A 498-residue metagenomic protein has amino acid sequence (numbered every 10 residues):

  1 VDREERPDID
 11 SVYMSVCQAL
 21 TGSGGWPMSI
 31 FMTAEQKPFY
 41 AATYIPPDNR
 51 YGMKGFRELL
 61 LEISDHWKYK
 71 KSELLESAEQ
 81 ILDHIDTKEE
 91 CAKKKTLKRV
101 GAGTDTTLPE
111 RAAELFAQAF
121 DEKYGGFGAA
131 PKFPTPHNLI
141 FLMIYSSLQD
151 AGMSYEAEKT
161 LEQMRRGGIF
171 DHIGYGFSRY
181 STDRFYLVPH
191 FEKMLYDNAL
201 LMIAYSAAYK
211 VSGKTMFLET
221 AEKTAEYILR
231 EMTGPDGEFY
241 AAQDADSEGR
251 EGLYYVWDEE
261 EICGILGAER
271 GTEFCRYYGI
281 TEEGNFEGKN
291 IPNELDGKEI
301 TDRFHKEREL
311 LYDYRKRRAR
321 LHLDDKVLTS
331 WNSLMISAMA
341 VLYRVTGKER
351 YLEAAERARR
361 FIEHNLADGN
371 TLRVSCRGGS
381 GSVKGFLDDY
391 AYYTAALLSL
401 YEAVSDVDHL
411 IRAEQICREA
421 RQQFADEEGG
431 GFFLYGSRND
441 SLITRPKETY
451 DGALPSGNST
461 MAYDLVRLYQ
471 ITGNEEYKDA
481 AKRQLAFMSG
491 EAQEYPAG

Functional and structural regions predicted by a protein language model:
V1-A338, L342-V345, L485-G498: Replace the tail clause
Y145-Q149, A208-M216, L342-E349, L400-V407 (+1 more regions): Inter-helical turn/loop segments and adjacent helix faces that build the functional surface of alpha-helical bundle
Q163-F170, R357-N365: Glycine-rich, acidic and aromatic/proline-enriched surface loops and short helix-turn segments that act as binding
F177, N198-L201, Y205, M339 (+6 more regions): Extended, hydrophobic alpha-helical segments in both membrane/secreted and soluble proteins
F217, Y351, S382-K384: Catalytic nucleophile-loop/oxyanion-hole region of alpha/beta-hydrolase and closely related hydrolase-like folds
R230-T233, N370, V374-A391, L398-G498: Long, polar/charge-rich, low-hydrophobicity segments
